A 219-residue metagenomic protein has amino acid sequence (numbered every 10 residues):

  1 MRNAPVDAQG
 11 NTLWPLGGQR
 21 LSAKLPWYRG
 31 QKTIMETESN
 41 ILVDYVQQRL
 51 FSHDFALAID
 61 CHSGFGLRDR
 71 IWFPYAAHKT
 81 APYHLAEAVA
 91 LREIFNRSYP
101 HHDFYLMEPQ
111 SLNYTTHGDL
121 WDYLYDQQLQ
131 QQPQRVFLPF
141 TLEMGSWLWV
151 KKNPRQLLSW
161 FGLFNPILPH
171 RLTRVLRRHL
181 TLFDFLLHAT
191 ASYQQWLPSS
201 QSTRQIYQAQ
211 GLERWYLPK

Functional and structural regions predicted by a protein language model:
M1-R2: Internal, well-ordered alpha/beta segment that forms a basic, Gly-enriched binding/recognition surface
P5-K219: C-terminal accessory segments enriched in acidic
